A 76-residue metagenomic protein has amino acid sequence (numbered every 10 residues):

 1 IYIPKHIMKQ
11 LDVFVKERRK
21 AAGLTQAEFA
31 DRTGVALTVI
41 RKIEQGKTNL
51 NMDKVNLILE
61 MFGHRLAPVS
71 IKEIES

Functional and structural regions predicted by a protein language model:
I1-P4, A67-S76: Short, charged recognition helix plus adjacent turn of helix-turn-helix-like nucleic-acid-binding domains
V13-E28, L57: Short basic helix-loop element that most often maps to the first helix and adjoining turn of HTH DNA-binding modules
G23-R41: Short alpha-helical DNA-recognition segment
N51-V69: DNA major-groove recognition helix of helix-turn-helix/homeodomain DNA-binding modules
